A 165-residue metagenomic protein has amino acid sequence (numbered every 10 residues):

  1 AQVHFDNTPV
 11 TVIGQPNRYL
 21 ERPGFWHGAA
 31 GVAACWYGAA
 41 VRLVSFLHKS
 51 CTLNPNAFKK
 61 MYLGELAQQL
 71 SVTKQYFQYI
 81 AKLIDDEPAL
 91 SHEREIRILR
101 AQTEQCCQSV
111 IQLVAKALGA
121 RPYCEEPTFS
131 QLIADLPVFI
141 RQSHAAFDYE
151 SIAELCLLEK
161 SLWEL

Functional and structural regions predicted by a protein language model:
A1-V72: Glycine-rich beta->alpha junctions and the first turn(s) of the following alpha-helix
Q15, L118, T128: Residue-level signal for pocket-adjacent positions within structured domains
G28, N54-Q68, E87-Q102, C124 (+1 more regions): A structural signal for alpha-helical segments
C35, C51, C106-C107, C124 (+1 more regions): Generic recognition of cysteine residues
G38, G64-S71, R97, A101-Q108 (+1 more regions): Generic structural signal for well-ordered, non-transmembrane alpha-helical segments in soluble/cytosolic regions
A40-L47, I111-V114, L136: Buried hydrophobic packing segments
V72-Q105, Q112-C124: C-terminal helix-coil-helix/basic helical segment that borders enzyme active sites and/or dimer interfaces and provides
R121-L165: Glycine-rich phosphate/cofactor-binding loops in nucleotide/flavin-utilizing enzymes
